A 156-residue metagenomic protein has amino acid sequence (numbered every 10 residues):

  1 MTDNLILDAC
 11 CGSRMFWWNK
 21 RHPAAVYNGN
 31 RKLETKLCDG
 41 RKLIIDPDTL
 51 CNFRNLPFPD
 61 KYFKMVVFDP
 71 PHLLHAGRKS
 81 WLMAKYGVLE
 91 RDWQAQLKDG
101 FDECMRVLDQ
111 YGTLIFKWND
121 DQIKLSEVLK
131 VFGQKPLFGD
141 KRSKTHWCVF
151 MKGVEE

Functional and structural regions predicted by a protein language model:
M1-E156: Class I S-adenosyl-L-methionine-dependent methyltransferase catalytic core
